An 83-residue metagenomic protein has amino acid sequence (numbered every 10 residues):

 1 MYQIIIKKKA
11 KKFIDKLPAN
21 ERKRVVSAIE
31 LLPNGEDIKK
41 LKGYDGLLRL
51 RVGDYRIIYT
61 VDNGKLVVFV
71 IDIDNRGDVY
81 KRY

Functional and structural regions predicted by a protein language model:
M1-I5, N20, L31, V52 (+1 more regions): Enriched for short, Lys/Arg-rich terminal
M1-R22, V26-S27: Arg/Lys-rich, positively charged N-terminal/basic patches that mediate binding to nucleic acids
K7, F13, I38-K39, D74: Generic hydrophobic/packing signal
S27-L50, G77: A short, surface-exposed loop/turn module that caps and links secondary-structure elements
I57: NAD-dependent ADP-ribosyltransferases
